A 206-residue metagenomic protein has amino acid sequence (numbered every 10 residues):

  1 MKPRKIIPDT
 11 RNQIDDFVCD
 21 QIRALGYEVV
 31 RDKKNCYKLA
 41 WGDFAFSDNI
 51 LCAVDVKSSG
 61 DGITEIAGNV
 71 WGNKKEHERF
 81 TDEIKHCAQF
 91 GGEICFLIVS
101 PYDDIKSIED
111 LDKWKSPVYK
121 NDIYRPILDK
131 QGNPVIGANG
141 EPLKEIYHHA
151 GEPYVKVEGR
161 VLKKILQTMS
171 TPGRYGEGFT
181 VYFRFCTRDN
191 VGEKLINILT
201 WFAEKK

Functional and structural regions predicted by a protein language model:
M1-N49: Acidic-basic catalytic patches of nuclease active cores, encompassing PD-(D/E)XK and other metal-cofactor nuclease
D15, K33-K206: Extended, alpha-helix-rich binding/interface surfaces that flank or overlap catalytic cores and mediate recognition
